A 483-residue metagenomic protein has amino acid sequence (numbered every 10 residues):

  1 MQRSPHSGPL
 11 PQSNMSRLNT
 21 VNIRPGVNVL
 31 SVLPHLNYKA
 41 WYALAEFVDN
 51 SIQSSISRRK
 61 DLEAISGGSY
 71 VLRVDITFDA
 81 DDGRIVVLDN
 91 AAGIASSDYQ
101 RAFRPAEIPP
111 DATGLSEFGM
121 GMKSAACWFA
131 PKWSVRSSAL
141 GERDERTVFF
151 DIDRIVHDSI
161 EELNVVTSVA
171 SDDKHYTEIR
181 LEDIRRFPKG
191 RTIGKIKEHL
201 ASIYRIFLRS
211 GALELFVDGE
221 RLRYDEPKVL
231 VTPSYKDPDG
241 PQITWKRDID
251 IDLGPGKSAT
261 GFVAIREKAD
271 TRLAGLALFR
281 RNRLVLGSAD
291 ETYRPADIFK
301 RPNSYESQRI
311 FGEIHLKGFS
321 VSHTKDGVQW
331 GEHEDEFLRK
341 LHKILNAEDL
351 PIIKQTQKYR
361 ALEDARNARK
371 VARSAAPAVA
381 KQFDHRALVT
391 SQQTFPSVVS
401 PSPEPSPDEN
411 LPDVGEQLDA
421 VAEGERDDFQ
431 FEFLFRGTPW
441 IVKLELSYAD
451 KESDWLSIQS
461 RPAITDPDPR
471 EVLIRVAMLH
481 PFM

Functional and structural regions predicted by a protein language model:
M1-S69, S97-Q100, W455-R461: Bergerat-fold GHKL ATPase/HATPase_c domain
Q2, M15, D225, K236-M483: Charged regulatory segments coupled to nucleotide-binding catalytic modules in large multidomain enzymes
I52-A112: Conserved beta-strand-loop-beta-strand hairpin that lines the nucleotide-binding pocket of ATP/GTP-utilizing enzymes
R59-G68, L213-V217, Q355-E363: Short, glycine/acidic-rich hinge or "gate" loops at secondary-structure transitions that mediate conformational
D81-I85, T177, V472: Short beta-strand element(s) in the Bergerat
N90, F216-D225, R280-N282: Short strand-turn-strand beta-turns centered on an Asx-Gly dipeptide
N90-A91, D183-P188, G318-V321: A generic structural motif
P109-E220, D454: GHKL-type ATPase core
